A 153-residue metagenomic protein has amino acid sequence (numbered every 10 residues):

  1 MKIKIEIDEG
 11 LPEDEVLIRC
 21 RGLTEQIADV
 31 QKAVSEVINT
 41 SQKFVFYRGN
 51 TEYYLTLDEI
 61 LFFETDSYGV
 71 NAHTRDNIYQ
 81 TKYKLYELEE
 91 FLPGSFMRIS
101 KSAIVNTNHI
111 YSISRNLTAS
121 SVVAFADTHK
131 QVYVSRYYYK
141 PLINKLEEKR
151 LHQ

Functional and structural regions predicted by a protein language model:
M1-D29: N-terminal regulatory/sensing modules of transcriptional regulators
E25, V105, P141: Short alpha-helical
A28-D127, Q131-V134: Conserved binding/recognition cores within well-folded domains
Y133-V134, K140-L142: C-terminal structural segments of small proteins and small subunits
P141-Q153: Charged phosphate-binding loop/patch that engages nucleotide di/tri-phosphates or the phosphate backbone of nucleic
